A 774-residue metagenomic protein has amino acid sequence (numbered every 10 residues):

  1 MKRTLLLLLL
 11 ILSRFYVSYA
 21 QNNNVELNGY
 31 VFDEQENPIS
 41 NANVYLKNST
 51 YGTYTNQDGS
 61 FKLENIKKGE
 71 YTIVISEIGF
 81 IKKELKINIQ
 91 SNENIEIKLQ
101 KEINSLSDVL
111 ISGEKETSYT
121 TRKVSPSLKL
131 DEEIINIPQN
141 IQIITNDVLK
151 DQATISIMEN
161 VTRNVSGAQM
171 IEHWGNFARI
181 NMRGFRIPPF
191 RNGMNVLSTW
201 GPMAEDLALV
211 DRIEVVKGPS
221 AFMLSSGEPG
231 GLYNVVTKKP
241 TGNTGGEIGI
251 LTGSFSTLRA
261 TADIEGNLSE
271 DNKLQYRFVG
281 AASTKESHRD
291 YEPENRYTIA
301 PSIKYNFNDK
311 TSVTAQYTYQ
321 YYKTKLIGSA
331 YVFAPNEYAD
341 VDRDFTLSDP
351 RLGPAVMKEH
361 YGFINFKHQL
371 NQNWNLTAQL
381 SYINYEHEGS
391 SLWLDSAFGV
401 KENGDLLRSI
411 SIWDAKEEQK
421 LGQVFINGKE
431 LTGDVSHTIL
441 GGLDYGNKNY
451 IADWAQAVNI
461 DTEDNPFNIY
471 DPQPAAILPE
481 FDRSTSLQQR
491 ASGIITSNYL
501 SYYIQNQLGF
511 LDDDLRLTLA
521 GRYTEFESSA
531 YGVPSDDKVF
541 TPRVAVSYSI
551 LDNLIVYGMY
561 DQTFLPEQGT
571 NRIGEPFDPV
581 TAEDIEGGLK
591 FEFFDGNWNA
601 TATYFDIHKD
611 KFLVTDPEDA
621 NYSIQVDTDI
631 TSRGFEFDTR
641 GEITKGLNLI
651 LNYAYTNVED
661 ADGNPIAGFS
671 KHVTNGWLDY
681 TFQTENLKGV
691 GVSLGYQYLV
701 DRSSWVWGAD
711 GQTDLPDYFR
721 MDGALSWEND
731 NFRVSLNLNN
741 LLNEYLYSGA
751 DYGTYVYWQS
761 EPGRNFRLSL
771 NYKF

Functional and structural regions predicted by a protein language model:
F32-E34, A42-Y45, S76-F80, Q90-V148: Short, acidic, small-residue-rich periplasmic hinge/interaction motif at the N-terminus of Gram-negative outer-membrane
E159, M170, A178-R179, N195-K217 (+1 more regions): Short acidic/polar hinge/loop motifs at secondary-structure boundaries that mediate gating or recognition
L209-D211, F222-I299, F307-T311, W598: Outer-membrane beta-barrel translocator/receptor signature
S283, S287, A300-Q369, Y382-E417 (+3 more regions): Acidic/polar loop-and-plug regions of large Gram-negative outer-membrane beta-barrel proteins
N308, E417-Q419, S436-L440, D444-K448 (+1 more regions): Structural signature of Gram-negative outer-membrane beta-barrels, strongest in the C-terminal barrel of TonB-dependent
K367-S381, Y385-S391, T581-E642, L649 (+1 more regions): Membrane-embedded beta-barrel scaffold of Gram-negative outer-membrane proteins
D606, V626-W707, L742, S769-K773: Gram-negative outer-membrane beta-barrel transporters
T644, Y698-W707, S726-F774: C-terminal beta-signal and adjacent terminal beta-strands/loops of Gram-negative outer-membrane beta-barrel proteins
